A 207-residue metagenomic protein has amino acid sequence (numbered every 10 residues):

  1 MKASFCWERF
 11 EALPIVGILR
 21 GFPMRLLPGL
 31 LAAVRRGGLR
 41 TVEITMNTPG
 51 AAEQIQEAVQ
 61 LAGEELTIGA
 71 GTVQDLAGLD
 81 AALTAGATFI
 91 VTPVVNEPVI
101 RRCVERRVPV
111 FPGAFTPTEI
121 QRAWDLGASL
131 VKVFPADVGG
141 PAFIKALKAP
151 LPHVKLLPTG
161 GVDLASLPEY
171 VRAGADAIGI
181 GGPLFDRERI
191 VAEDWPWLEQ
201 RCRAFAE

Functional and structural regions predicted by a protein language model:
M1-T88, E105, H153-L156, L164-A165 (+2 more regions): Conserved N-terminal beta1-alpha1 strand-loop-helix module at the mouth
G38, A62, G86, V94 (+5 more regions): Conserved functional loop/turn residues at catalytic and ligand-binding sites
M46, T72, P93-V95, A114-F115 (+3 more regions): Short secondary-structure boundary segments
D75-A85, T118-L126, F143, V162-I178: Catalytic cores of alpha/beta
F89, P93-V138: Histidine/lysine/aspartate-rich catalytic loop segments that bind and position anionic ligands
F89, P93-V99, V133-P141, A175-W195: Glycine-rich phosphate-binding active-site loops on the catalytic face of alpha/beta enzymes
V99-C103, Q121-L126, P141-A146, S166-E169 (+1 more regions): Short, charged, surface-exposed secondary-structure boundary motifs
C103-V104, V110, P141-L151, L156-P158: CoA-thioester-processing core
